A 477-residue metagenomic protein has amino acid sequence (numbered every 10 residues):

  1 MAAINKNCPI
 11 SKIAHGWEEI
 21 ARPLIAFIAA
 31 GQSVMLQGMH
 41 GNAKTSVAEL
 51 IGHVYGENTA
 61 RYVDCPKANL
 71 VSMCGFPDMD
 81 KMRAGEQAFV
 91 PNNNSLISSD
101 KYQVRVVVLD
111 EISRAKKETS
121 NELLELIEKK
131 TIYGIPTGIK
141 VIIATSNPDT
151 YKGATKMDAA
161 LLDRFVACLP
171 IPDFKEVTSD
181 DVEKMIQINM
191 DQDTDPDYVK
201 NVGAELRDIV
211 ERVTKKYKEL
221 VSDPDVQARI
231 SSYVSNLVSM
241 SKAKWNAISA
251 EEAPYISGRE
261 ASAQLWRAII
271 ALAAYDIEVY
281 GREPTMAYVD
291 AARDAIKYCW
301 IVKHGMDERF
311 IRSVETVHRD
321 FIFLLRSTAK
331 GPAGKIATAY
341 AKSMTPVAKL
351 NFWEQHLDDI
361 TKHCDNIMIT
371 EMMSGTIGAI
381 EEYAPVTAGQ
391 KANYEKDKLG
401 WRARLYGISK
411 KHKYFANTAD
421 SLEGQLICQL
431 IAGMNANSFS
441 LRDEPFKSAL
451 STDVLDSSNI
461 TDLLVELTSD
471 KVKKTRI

Functional and structural regions predicted by a protein language model:
A2-N42: Pre-Walker A (pre-P-loop) alpha-helix and adjacent loop at the N terminus of AAA/AAA+ ATPase modules, a conserved
A14-H15, Q37-M39, Q87-S99, I127-K140 (+2 more regions): Conserved Walker
P23-F27, P77-V107: Conserved alpha-helical scaffold flanking the Walker A/P-loop in AAA+ ATPase domains
A29-A68: Walker A/P-loop
D110-I112, E122: Walker B catalytic acidic pair
R114-K116, K129-G203: Canonical AAA+ ATPase core
P196-F310: Basic, amphipathic alpha-helical bundle interface domains used for macromolecular binding and assembly
A273-I477: C-terminal engagement/docking regions of AAA+ P-loop ATPases
